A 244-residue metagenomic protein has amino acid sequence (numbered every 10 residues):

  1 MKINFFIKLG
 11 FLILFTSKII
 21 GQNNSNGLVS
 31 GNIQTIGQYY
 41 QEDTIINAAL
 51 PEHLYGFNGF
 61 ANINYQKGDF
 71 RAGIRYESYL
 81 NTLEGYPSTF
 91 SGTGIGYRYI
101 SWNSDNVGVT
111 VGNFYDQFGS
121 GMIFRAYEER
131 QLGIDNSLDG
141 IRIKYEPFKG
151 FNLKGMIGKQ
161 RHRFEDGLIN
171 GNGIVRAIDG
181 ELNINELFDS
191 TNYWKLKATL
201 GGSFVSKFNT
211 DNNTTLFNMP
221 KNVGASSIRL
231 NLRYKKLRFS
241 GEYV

Functional and structural regions predicted by a protein language model:
M1-S30: Bacterial Sec-dependent N-terminal signal peptides
N23-G56, Y65-Q66, R71-A72, Y76-S91 (+2 more regions): Signature for the C-terminal beta-barrel architecture of outer-membrane proteins
Y97: Phosphate/ribose-recognition catalytic cores of enzymes acting on nucleotide-derived substrates
Y115-A126, Q131: Surface-exposed extracellular loop regions of Gram-negative outer-membrane beta-barrel proteins, predominantly
